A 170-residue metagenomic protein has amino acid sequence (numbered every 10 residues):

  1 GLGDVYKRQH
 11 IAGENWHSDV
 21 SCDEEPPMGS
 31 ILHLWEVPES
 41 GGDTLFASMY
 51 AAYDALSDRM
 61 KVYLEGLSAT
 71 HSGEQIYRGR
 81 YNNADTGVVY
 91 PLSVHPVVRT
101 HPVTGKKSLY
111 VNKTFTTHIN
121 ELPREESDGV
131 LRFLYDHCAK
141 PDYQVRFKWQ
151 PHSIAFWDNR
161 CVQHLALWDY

Functional and structural regions predicted by a protein language model:
G1-Y6: Short, small-residue-biased leader/transition segments that mark boundaries at the very start of proteins
Q9-I76, N83-R146: Catalytic core of non-heme Fe(II) oxygenases with the double-stranded beta-helix
I76-Y81, F156-D158: A general structural signal for short secondary-structure boundary/capping elements
Y135-Y170: Catalytic core of Fe(II)/2-oxoglutarate
